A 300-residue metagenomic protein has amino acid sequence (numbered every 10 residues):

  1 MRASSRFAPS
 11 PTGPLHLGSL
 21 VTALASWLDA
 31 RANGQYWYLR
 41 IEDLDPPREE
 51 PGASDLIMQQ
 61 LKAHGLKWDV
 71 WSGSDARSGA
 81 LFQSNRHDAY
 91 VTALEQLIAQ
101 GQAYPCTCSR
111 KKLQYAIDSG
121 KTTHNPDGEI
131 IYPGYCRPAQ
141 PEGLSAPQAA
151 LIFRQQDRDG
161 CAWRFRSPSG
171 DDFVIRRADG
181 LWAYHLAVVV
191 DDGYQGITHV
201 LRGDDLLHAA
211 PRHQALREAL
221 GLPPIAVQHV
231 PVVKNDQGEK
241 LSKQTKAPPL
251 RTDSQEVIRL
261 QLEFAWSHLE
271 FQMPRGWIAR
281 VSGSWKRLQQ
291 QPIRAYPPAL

Functional and structural regions predicted by a protein language model:
M1-P14, A32, H64, Q148-A150 (+4 more regions): Non-catalytic terminal extensions that flank enzyme cores
M1-T122, D204-L222: N-terminal Rossmann-like or analogous alpha/beta NTP/dinucleotide-binding catalytic cores that position adenine
A30-Y36, Q195-G196, G221-L222, H268-R275: Short helix-capping/linker segments at secondary-structure and domain boundaries
S54, H87, V91, R110 (+5 more regions): Alpha-helix initiation and N-capping motif
Q60, A93, A116, Y135 (+4 more regions): Residues that form generic nucleotide/phosphate-binding pockets
D69-G73, P224-V227, E270-I278: Short, surface-exposed acidic
G73-G79, K111-Q114, P231, W277-W285 (+1 more regions): Short linear loop/turn motifs
P105, R110-D253, P298-L300: Active-site cores that bind ATP or allylic diphosphates and position pyrophosphate for catalysis
